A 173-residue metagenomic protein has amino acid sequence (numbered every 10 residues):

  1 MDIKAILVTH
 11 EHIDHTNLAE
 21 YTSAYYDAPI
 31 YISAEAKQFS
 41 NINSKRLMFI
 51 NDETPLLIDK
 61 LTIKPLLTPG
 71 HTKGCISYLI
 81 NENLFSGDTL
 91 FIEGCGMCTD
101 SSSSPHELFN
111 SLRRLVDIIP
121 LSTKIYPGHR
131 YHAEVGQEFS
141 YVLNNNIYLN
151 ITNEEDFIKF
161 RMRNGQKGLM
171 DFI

Functional and structural regions predicted by a protein language model:
M1-I3, S44-S122, Y126-P127: Catalytic core of the metallo-beta-lactamase
M1-L61, Y148: Active-site HxH/HxHxD metal-binding segment of metal-dependent hydrolases
E11-N17, K37-S40, K73-I76, F91-E93 (+1 more regions): Active-site environment of divalent metal-dependent phosphoester hydrolases
S23-Y25, S102-S103, V142-N144, K159: Glycine-rich, phosphate-binding/catalytic loops in enzymes
S33, T72, E138: Residue-level signal for threonine
A36, E53, P69-H71, Y131 (+1 more regions): Short, solvent-exposed coil/turn elements at secondary-structure transition points
N110-I173: Accessory terminal helices/loops
